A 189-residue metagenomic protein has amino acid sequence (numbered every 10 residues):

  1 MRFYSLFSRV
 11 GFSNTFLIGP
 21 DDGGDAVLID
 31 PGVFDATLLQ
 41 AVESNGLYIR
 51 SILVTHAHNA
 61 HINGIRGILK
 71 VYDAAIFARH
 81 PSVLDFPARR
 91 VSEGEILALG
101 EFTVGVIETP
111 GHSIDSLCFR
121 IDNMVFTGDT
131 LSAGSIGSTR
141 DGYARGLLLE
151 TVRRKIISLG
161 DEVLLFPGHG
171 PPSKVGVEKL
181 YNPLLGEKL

Functional and structural regions predicted by a protein language model:
M1, F16, R89, V104 (+1 more regions): A broad, low-specificity signal marking well-ordered, structured residues that form hydrophobic/aromatic
M1-N45, L117-G128: Conserved beta-strand hairpin/beta-sheet module of binuclear metal-dependent hydrolase folds, prominently
L6, V91, T109: Hydrophobic residues at beta-strand termini and immediately following loops that shape nucleotide-binding pockets
F12, G23-A26, V33-G105, L180-L184: Active-site HxH/HxHxD metal-binding segment of metal-dependent hydrolases
P20, I76, P110-D115: Short secondary-structure boundary segments
T103, E108, I114-L189: Metallo-beta-lactamase
